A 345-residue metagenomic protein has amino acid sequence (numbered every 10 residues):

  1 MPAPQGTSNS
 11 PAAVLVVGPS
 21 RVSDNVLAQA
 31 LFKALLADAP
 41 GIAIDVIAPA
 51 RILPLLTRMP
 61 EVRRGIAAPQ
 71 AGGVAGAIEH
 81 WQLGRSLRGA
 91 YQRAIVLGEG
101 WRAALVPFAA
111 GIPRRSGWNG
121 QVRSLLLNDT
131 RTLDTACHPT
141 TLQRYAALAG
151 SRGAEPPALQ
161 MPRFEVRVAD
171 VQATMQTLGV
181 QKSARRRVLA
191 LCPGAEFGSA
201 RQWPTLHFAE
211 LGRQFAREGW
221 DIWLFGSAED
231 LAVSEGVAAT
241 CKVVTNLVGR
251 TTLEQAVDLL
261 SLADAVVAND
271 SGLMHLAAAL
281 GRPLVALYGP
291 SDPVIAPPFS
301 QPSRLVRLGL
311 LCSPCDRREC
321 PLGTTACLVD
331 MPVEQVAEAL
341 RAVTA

Functional and structural regions predicted by a protein language model:
M1-A345: Catalytic machinery of carbohydrate-active enzymes, primarily nucleotide-sugar-dependent glycosyltransferases
